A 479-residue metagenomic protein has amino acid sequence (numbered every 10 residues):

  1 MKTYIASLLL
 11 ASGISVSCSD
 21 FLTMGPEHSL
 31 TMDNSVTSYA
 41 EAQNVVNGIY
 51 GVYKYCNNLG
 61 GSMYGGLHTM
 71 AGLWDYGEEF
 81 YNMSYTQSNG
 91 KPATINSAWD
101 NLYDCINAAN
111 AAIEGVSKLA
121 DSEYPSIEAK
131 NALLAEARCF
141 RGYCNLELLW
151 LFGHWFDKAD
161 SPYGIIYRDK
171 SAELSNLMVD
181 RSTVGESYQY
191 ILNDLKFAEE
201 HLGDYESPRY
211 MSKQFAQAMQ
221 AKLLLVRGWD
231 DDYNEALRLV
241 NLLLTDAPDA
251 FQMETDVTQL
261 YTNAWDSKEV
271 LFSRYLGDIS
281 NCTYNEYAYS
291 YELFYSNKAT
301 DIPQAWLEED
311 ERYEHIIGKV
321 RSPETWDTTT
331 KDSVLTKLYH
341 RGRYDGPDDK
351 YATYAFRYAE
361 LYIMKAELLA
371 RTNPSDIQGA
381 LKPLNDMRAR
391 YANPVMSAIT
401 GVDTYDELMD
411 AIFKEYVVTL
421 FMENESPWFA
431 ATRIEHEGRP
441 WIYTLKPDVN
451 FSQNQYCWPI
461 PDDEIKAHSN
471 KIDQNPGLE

Functional and structural regions predicted by a protein language model:
T3, S7, I14-A40, I191 (+2 more regions): Bacterial Sec-dependent N-terminal signal peptides
C18-G66, Q259-L260, A467-E479: Acidic, glycine-rich segments characteristic of secretory precursors and extracytoplasmic regions
M32-D33, G60-Y76, G153-I166, D204-Y284 (+1 more regions): Short, surface-exposed recognition loops and adjoining beta-strand edges that mediate ligand/DNA contacts, enriched
N44, Y233-A359, N393-A398, Y405 (+5 more regions): Hydrophobic-face positions in mid-chain alpha helices that act as interaction patches
V46, I106-A109, Y188, L195 (+3 more regions): Inward-facing hydrophobic residues that define packing positions of alpha-helical scaffold repeats
E79-F152, S182, E199-E206, G346-T353 (+3 more regions): Conserved, well-structured interaction surfaces
S126-K130, L151-Y190: Short coil/linker segments at helix-helix boundaries
Y190, D232-E235, G379: Alpha-helical positions within canonical tetratricopeptide repeat
